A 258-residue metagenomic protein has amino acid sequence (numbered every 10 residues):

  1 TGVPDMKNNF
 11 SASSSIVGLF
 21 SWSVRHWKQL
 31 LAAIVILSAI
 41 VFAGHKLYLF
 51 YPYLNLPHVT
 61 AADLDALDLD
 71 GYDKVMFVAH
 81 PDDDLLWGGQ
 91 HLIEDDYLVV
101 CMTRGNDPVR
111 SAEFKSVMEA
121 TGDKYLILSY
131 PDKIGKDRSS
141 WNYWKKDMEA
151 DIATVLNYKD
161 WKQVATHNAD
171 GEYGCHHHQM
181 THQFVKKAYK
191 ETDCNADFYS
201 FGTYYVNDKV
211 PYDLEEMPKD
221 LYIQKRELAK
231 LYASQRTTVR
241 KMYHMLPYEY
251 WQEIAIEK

Functional and structural regions predicted by a protein language model:
T1-D5: Short, Lys/Arg-enriched N-terminal segments with co-localized hydrophobic residues within the first ~10-30 amino acids
K7-I34, V41-K159, K187-C194: Active-site rim/loop-helix segments in enzyme catalytic domains that contact anionic ligands
A12-K46, T192-K258: The feature marks non-catalytic terminal segments
L86-G89, Y173-M180, V210-P211: A short acidic (Asp/Glu
R104-N106, D132-K133, D170-E172, Y204-V206: Short, solvent-exposed loop/turn segments at secondary-structure junctions
P108, N142-K146, C175-Q179, E216-D220: Soluble non-cytosolic domains of exported or imported proteins
I127, Q163-H167, A196-G202: A structural signal for short, well-ordered beta-strand segments and their strand-loop junctions that often border
V155-E191: Active-site adenylate/phosphate-handling loop in enzymes that bind or generate adenylated species
